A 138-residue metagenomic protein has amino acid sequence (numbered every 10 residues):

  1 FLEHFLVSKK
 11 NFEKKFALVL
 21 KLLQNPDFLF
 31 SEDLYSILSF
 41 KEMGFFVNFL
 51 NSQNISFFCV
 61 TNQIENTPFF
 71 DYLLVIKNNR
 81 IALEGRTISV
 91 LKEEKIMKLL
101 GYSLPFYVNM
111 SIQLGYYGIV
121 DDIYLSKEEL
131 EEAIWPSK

Functional and structural regions predicted by a protein language model:
F1-K10: Conserved ABC nucleotide-binding domain
L18-V19: Hydrophobic anchor residue at the start of the ABC signature
L22-L23: ABC ATPase C-loop
L29-D33: Catalytic Walker B motif of ABC-type/P-loop ATPase nucleotide-binding domains
S36-N48: Conserved D-loop/post-Walker B switch-helix segment of ABC ATPase nucleotide-binding domains
I55-N62: Conserved H-loop
P68-V75: Conserved catalytic segment of ABC-fold P-loop ATPases
R80-V108, I112: Conserved beta-strand-loop-alpha-helix hinge in the C-terminal portion of ABC ATPase nucleotide-binding domains
